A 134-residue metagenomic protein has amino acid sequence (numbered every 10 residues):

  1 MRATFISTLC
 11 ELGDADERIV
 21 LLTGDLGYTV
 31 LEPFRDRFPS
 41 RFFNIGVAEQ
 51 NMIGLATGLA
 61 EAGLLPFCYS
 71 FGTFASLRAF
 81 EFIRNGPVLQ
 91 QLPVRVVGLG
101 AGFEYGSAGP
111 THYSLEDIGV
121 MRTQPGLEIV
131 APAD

Functional and structural regions predicted by a protein language model:
M1-A133: Thiamine diphosphate
